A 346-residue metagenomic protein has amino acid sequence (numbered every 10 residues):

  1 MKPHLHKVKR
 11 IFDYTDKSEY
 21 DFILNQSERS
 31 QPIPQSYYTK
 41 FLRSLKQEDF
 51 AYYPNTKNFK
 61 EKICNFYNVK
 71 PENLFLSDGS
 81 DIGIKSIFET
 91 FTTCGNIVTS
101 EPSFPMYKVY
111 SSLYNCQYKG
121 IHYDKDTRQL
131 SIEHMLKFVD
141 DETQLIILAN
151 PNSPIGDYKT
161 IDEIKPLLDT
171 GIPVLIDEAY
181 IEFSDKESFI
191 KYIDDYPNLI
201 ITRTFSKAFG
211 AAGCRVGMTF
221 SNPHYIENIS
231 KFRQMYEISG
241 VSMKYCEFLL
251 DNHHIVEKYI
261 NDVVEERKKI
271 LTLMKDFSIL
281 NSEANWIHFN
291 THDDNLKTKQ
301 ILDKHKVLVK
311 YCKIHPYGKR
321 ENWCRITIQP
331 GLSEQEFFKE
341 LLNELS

Functional and structural regions predicted by a protein language model:
M1-Y52: N-terminal "arm"/small-domain region of PLP-dependent enzymes with the aminotransferase-like
P32-I33, N198-L273, F277-L280: PLP-dependent aminotransferase class I/II
K57-N96: Phosphate-binding glycine-rich loop
K70-L74, G95-N96, E142, E178 (+1 more regions): Short acidic capping loops at alpha-helix termini that bridge into adjacent secondary structure
E89-L148: PLP-dependent aminotransferase-like
D126-E182: Active-site phosphate-binding strand-loop segment of PLP-dependent enzymes
S221, H288-D294, K306-L345: Conserved PLP-binding active-site segment of the aspartate aminotransferase-like
V264, D276-K306, I328: Conserved PLP-binding catalytic core of the aspartate aminotransferase-like
